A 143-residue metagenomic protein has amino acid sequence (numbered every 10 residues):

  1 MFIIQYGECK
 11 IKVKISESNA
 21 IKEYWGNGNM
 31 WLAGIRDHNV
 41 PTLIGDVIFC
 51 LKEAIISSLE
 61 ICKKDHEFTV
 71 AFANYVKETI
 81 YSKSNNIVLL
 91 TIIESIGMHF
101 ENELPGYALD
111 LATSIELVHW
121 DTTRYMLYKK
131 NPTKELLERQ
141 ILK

Functional and structural regions predicted by a protein language model:
M1-K143: Extended alpha-helical scaffold segments
